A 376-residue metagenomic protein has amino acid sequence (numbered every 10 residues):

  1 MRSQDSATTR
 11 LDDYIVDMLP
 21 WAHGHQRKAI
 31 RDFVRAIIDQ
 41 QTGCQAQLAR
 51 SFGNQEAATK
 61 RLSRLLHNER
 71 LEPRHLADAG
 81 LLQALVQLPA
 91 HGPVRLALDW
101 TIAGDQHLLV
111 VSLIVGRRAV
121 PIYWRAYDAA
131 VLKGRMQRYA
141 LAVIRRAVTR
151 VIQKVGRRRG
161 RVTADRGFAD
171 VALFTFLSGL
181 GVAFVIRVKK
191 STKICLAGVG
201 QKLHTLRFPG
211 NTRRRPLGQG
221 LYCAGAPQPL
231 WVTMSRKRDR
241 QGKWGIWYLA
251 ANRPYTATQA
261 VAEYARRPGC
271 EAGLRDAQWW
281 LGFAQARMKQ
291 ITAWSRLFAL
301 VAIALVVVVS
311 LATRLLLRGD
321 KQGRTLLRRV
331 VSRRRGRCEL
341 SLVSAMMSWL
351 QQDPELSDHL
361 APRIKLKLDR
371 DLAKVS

Functional and structural regions predicted by a protein language model:
M1-T42, L76-D78, G92, D105 (+1 more regions): Single, function-defining residue in the core of a domain
A22, K28-H67: A structured, charge-rich N-terminal accessory region that forms the first stable segment of a protein and links
F52, E69, Y264-R267: Alpha-helix boundary/capping residues
T59-Y123, D128: Active-site-proximal, Lys/Arg-enriched surface segment that forms a nucleic-acid-binding/basic interface patch
